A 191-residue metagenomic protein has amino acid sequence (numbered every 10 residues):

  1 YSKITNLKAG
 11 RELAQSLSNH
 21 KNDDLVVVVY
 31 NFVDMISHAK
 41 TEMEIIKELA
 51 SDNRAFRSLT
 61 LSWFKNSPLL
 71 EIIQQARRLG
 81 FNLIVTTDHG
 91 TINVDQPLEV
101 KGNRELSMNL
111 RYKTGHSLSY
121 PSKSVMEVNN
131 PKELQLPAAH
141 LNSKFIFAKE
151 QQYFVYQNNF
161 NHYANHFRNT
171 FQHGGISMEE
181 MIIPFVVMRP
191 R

Functional and structural regions predicted by a protein language model:
Y1-R191: Feature captures the catalytic ectodomains and active-site-proximal regions of enzymes that hydrolyze or transfer
